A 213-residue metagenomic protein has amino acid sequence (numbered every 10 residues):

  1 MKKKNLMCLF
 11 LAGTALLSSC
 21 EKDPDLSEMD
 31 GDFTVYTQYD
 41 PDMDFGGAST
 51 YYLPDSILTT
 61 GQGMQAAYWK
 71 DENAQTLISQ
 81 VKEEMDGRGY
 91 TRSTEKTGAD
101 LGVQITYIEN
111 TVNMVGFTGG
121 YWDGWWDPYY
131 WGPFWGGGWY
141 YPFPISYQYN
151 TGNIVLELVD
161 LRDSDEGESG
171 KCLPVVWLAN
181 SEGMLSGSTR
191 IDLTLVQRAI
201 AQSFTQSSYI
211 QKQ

Functional and structural regions predicted by a protein language model:
M1-M7: Bacterial N-terminal signal peptides that target proteins for export
L16-S19: C-terminal motif of bacterial Sec signal peptides marking the signal peptidase cleavage site
E21-L26: Bacterial lipoprotein signal-peptidase II cleavage site
M29-G47: Post-signal peptide N-terminal segment of mature Sec-exported envelope proteins
G47-S49, A99-L101, N150-I154, V175-W177: Envelope-exposed proteins and targeting segments
S56-Y107: N-terminal segment of the mature soluble domain
Q104, E109-E157: Low-complexity, compositionally biased segments in intrinsically disordered regions
D163-Q202: Short secondary-structure boundary motifs at beta->alpha junctions and helix caps
